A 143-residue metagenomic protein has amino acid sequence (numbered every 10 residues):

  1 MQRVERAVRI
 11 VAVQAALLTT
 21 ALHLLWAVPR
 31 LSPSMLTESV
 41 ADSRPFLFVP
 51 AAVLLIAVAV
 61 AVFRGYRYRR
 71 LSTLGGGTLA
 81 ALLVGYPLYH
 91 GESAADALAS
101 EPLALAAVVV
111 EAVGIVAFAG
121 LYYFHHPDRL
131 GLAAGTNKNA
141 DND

Functional and structural regions predicted by a protein language model:
M1-D143: Membrane-interface extramembranous regions
